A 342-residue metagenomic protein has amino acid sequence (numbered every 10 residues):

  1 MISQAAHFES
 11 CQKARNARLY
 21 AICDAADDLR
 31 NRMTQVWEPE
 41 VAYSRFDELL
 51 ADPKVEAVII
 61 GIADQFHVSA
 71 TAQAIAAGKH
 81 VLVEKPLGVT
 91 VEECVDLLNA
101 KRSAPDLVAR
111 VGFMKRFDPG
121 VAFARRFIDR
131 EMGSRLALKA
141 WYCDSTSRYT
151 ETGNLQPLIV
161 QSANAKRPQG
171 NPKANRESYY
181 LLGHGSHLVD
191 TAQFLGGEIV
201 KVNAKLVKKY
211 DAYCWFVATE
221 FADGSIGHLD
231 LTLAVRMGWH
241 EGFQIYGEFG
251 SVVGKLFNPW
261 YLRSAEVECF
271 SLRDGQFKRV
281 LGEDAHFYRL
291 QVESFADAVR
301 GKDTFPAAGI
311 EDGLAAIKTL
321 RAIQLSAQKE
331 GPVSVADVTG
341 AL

Functional and structural regions predicted by a protein language model:
M1-W37: N-terminal Rossmann-like dinucleotide-binding module
D28, W37-A100: Beta-loop-alpha module in the N-terminal Rossmann-like domain of NAD(P)-dependent dehydrogenases, especially those
A57-I59, D297-L342: C-terminal helix-rich "cap/oligomerization" subdomain common to oxidoreductases
V83-E84, A109-V111, G254: Hydrophobic residues in well-ordered beta-strands that form the structural core
D96-K115, S134-L138: Rossmann-fold dehydrogenase core element
L107, D118-K201, E330: Predominantly a Rossmann-like dinucleotide-binding segment in NAD(P)-dependent oxidoreductases
A137, G183-W260, G282, R289-D303 (+2 more regions): Contiguous beta-strand/loop segments that form the cofactor/metal-binding neighborhood of enzyme cores
